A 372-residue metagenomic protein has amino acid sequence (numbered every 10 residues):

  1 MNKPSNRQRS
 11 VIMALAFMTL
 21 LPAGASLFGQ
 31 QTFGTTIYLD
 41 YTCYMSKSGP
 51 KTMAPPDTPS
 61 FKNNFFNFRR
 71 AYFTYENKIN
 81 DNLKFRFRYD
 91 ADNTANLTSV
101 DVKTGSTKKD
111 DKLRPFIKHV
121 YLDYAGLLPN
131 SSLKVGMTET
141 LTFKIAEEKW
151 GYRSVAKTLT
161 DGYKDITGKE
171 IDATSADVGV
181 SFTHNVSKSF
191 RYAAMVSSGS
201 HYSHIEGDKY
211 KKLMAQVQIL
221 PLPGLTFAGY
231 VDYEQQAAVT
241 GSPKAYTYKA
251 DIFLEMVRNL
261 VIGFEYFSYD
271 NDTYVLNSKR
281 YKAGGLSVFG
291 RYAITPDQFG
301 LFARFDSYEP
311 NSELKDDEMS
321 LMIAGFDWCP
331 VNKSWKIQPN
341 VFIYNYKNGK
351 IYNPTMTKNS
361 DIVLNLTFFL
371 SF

Functional and structural regions predicted by a protein language model:
N2-A14: Bacterial N-terminal signal peptides that target proteins for export
Q8, M53, G151-R153: Glycine-rich, phosphate-binding/catalytic loops in enzymes
M13-A23: Bacterial N-terminal signal peptides
A25-Q30: Boundary at the C-terminal end of the N-terminal hydrophobic targeting segment
Q31-S46, S60-G199, K209-M214, Q218-F227 (+3 more regions): Outer membrane beta-barrel
D40, Y44-K62, A95-K112, Y121-Y124 (+3 more regions): Outer-membrane beta-barrel pore domains
T174, V178, I205-K212, T240-T247 (+1 more regions): Short, contiguous, pocket-lining structural segments that sit at or immediately flank catalytic/ligand-binding sites
M195-H204, E234: Active-site-proximal beta-alpha loop/turn segments in soluble metabolic enzymes
